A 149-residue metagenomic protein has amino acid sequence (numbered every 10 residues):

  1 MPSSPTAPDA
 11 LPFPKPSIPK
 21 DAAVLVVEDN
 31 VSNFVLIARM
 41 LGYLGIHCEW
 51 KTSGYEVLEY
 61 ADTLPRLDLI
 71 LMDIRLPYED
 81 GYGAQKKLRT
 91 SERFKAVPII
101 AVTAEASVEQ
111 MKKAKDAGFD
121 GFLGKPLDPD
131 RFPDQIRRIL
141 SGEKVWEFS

Functional and structural regions predicted by a protein language model:
M1-L25, D130-S149: Non-catalytic signal-transmission and effector/linker regions of two-component phosphorelay proteins
E28: Conserved acidic carboxylate
V35-Y43: Charged docking surfaces used in two-component/phosphorelay signaling
W50-L69: Acidic, metal-coordinating helix/loop segments flanking the phosphotransfer/catalytic sites of two-component signaling
D73, T103: Active-site residues of response regulator receiver
P77, K95, S107: The feature encodes the CheY-like receiver
K125: A Lys-centered signature of the CheY-like receiver
